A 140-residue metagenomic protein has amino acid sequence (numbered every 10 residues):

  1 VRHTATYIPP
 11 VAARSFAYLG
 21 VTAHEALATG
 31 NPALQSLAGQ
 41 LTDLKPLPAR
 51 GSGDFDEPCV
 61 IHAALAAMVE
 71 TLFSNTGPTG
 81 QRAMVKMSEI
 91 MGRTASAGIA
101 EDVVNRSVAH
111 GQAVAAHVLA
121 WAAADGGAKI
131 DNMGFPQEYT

Functional and structural regions predicted by a protein language model:
V1-T140: Acidic/polar surface patches and capping/hinge elements
